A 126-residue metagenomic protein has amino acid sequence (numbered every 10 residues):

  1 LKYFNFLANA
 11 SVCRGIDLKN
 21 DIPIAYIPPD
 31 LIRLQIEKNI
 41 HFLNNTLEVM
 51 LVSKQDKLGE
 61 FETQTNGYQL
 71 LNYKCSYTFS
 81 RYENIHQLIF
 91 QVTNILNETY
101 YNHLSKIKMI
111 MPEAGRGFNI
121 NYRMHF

Functional and structural regions predicted by a protein language model:
K2-V12, I22-F126: Conserved C-terminal beta-signal and adjacent last beta-strands/turns of outer-membrane beta-barrel proteins
L18-K19: Surface-exposed cleft-lining segments at the edges of enzyme active sites
